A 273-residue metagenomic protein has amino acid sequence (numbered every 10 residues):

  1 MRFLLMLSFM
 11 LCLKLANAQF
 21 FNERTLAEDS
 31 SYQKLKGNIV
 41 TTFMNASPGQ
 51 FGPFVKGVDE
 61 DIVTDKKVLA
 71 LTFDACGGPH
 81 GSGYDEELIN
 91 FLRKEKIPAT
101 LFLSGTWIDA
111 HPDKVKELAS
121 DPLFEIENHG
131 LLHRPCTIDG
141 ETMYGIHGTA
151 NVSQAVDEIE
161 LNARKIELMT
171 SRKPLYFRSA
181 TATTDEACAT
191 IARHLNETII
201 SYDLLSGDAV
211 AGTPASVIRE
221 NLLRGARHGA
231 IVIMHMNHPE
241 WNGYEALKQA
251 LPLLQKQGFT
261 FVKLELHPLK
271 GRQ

Functional and structural regions predicted by a protein language model:
M1-L4: Positively charged n-region of N-terminal signal peptides that target proteins for export
L7-N17: Hydrophobic h-region of N-terminal signal peptides that target proteins for export in Gram-negative bacteria
A16-F73, G78-G83, A250, K256-Q273: N-terminal pre-catalytic segment of deacetylase/amide-hydrolase enzymes
V68-L69, R93-E220, A226-M236: Metal-dependent polysaccharide deacetylase catalytic core of the NodB/CE4 family, i.e., the active-site-bearing domain
H80-G83, D109-A110, E186-A187, W241-N242: Residues that form or flank phosphate/diphosphate-binding pockets in enzymes that use nucleotide phosphates
G81-R93: Histidine-anchored nucleotide/phosphate-binding helix
E86, P214-I218, A246-K248: Charged helix-capping and loop-helix junction motifs
R224-E265: Catalytic grooves of carbohydrate-active enzymes
